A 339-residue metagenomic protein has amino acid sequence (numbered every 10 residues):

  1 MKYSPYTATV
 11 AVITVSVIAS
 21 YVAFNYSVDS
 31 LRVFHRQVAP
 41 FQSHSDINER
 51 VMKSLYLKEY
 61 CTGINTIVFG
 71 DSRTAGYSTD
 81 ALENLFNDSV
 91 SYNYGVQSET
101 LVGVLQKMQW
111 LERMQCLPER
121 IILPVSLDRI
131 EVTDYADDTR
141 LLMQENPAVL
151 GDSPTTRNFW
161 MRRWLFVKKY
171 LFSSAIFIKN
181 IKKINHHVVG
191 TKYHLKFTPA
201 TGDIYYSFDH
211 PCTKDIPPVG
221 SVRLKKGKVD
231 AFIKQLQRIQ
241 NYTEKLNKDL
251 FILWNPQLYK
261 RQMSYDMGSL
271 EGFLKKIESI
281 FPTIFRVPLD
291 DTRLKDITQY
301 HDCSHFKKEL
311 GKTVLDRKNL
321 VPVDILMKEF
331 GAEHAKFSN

Functional and structural regions predicted by a protein language model:
T7-Y26: Hydrophobic membrane-insertion alpha-helices, especially the h-region of bacterial N-terminal signal peptides
Y26-N48: Alpha-helical transmembrane signal-anchor/signal-peptide segments
Q42-V68: Short extracytoplasmic
T62-G63, F69-T156: Membrane-embedded segments
L105-K107, K226-I239, D266-K275: Well-ordered, non-membrane alpha-helical segments in soluble/globular domains
V125, D138-L246, V323, A332-N339: Secreted/periplasmic serine-hydrolase-like ester/acetyl group-modifying domain
Q240-S264: Active-site segments of SGNH/GDSL-like serine hydrolases that catalyze O-acetyl group transfer/hydrolysis on lipids
S264-N339: C-terminal regions of proteins
